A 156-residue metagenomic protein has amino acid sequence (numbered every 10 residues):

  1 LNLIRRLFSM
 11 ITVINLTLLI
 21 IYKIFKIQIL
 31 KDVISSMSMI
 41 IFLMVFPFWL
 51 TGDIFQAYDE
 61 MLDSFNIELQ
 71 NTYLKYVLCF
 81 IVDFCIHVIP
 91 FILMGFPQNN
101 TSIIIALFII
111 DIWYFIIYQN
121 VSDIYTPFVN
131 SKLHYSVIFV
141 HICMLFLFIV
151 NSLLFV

Functional and structural regions predicted by a protein language model:
L1-Q28, I34: Early transmembrane hairpin module of multi-pass membrane proteins
N2-L7, K75-D83, N130: Interfacial loop-to-helix transition and helix-capping segments at the boundaries of transmembrane helices
L3-R6, Q119-V156: Membrane-interface transmembrane-helix boundary segments in multi-pass integral membrane proteins
F25-M39, F96-L107: Interfacial segments of alpha-helical transmembrane regions
I27, D32-M61: Transmembrane alpha-helix/helix-exit interface in multi-pass inner-membrane proteins
M39-F48, L107-N120: Aromatic-anchored segments of alpha-helical transmembrane domains
P47-S102: Membrane-proximal helix-loop-helix units in multi-pass membrane proteins
H87-I105, F115-N120, I149, L153: Alpha-helical transmembrane segments in multipass membrane proteins, preferentially the mid-helix core
